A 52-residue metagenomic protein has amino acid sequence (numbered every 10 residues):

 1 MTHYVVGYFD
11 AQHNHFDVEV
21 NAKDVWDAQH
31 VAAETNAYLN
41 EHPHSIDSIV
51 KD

Functional and structural regions predicted by a protein language model:
M1-F16: Short aromatic-glycine-(Arg/Gly/Cys) micro-motifs in beta-strand/loop hairpins
Y8, A22, S48-D52: Surface-exposed beta-strand edges and flanking loops
H13-D27: A short, exposed loop/beta-hairpin motif centered on an aromatic-Gly-Thr core
A33-D52: Short, mixed-charge low-complexity intrinsically disordered segments
